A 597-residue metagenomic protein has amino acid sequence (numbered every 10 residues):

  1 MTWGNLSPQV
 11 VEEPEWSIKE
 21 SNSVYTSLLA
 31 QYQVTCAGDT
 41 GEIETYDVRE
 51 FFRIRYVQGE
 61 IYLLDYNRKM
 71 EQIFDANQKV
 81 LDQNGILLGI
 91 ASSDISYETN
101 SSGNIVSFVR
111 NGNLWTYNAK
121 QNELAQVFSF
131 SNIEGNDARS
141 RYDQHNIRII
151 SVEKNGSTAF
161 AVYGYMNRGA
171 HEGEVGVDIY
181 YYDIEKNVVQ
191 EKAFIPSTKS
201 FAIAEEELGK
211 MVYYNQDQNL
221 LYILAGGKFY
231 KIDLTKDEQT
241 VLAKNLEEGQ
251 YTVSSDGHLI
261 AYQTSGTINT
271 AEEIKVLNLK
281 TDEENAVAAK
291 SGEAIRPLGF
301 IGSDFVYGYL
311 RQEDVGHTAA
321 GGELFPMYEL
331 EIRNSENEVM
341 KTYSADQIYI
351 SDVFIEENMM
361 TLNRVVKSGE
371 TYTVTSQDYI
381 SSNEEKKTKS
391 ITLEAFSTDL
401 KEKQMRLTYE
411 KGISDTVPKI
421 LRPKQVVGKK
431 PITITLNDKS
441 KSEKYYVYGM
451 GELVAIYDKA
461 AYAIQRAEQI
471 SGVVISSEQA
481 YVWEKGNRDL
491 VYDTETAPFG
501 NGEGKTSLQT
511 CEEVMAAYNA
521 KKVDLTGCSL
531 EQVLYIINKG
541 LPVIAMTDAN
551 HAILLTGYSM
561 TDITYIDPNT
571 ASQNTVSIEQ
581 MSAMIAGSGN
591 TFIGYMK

Functional and structural regions predicted by a protein language model:
T2-E42, N146-K154: Surface-exposed, charged secondary-structure patches
E20-N22, Y97-N104, I149-T158, E205-E207 (+4 more regions): Blade-terminus and WD-like Trp-Asp/Gly-His loop motifs, strongest in beta-propeller folds
E20-V34, S157-V162, F305-L310, L362 (+1 more regions): A short hydrophobic beta-strand element
I61-L88, L114-S140, H171-I203, L224-K244 (+3 more regions): Surface-exposed loop/turn elements that mediate protein-protein interactions on large endomembrane-trafficking
N67, S107-G112, F160-R168, K210-G227 (+4 more regions): Beta-strand C-termini and the immediately following turn/loop, strongest in propeller blades
G85-G112: Beta-strand-rich domains and repeat architectures in extracellular enzymes and scaffolds, especially beta-propellers
S102, R110-N111, V175, D217 (+7 more regions): Short loop/turn segments that connect beta-strands within the blades of beta-propeller domains, predominantly WD40
E495-K597: Conserved active-site-adjacent core of cysteine acyl-enzyme catalytic domains
